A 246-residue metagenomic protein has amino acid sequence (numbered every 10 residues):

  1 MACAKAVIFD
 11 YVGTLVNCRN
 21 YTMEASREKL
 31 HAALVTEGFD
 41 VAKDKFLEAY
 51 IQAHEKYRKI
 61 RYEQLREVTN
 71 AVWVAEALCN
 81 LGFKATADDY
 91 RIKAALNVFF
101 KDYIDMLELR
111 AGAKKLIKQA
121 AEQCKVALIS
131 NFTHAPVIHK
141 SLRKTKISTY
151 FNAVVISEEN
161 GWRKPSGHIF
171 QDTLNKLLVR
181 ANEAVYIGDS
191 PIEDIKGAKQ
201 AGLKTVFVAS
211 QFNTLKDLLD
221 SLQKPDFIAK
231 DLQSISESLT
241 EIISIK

Functional and structural regions predicted by a protein language model:
M1-V7, N17-N20, D44, K114 (+3 more regions): Asp-based, Mg2+/Mn2+-dependent phosphohydrolase catalytic module
A2-L109, K114-K115: N-terminal helical cap/lid subdomain that shapes the substrate entry/recognition surface in HAD-like hydrolases
L34-G38, R58, L78, G82 (+5 more regions): Secondary-structure transition/hinge residues
